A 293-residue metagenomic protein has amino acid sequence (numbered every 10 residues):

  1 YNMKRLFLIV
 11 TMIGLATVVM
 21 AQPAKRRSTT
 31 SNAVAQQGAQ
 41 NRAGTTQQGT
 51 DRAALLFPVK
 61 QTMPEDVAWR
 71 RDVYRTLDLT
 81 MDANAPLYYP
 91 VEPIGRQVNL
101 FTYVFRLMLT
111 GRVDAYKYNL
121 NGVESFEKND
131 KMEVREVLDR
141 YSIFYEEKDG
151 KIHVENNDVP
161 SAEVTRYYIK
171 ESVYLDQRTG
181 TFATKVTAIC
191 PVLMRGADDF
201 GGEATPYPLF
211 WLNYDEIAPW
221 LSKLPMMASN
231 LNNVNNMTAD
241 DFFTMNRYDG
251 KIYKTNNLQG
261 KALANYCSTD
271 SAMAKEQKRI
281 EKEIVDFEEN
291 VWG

Functional and structural regions predicted by a protein language model:
Y1-T29: Bacterial Sec-dependent N-terminal signal peptides
V10, D158, R178-G180, G201: Residues embedded in well-ordered secondary-structure elements
P23-R178, G196, E216-G293: A domain-level signal for the mature, folded cores of soluble proteins
T165-Y167, E171, K185-P191, F210: Residue-level detector of short, conserved catalytic/binding motifs and their immediate flanks
T181, V186-P206: Extended serine/threonine-enriched, polar tracts that run as long, contiguous segments within proteins
G201-A218: Surface-exposed flexible segments
